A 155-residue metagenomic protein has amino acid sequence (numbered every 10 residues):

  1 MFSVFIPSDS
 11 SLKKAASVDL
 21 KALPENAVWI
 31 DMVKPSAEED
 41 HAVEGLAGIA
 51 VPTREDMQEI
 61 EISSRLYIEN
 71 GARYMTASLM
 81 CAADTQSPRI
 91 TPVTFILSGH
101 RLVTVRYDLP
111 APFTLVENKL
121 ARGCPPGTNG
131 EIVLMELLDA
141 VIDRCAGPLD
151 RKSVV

Functional and structural regions predicted by a protein language model:
M1-V155: Peripheral, non-transmembrane regulatory/ligand-interaction domains of membrane transport proteins
